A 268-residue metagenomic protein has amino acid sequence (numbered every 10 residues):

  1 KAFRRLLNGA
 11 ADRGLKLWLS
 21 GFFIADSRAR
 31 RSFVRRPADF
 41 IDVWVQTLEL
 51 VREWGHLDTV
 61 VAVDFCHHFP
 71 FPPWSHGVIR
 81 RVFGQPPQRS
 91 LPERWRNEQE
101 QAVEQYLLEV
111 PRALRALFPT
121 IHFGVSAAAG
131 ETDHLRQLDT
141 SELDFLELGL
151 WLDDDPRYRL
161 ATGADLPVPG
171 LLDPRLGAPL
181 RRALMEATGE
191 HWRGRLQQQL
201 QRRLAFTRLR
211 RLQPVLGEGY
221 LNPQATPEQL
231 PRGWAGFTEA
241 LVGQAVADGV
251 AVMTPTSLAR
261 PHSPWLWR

Functional and structural regions predicted by a protein language model:
K1, S27-E49, P73-R89, T140-W151 (+2 more regions): Aromatic- and acidic-residue-enriched segments that line the glycan-binding/catalytic groove of carbohydrate-active
K1-A2, L15, F22-D42, V61 (+4 more regions): N-terminal substrate-binding region of glycoside hydrolase catalytic domains
K1-D26, A38, L50, P92-G124 (+2 more regions): Aromatic-lined substrate-binding rim segments of carbohydrate-active enzymes
K1-D39, T47-L50, W54, D58-G77 (+1 more regions): Substrate-binding cleft and catalytic face of glycoside hydrolase catalytic domains, especially the flexible beta-alpha
G14-W18, T59-D64, T120-G124, D144-F145 (+2 more regions): Structural preference for beta-strand elements that scaffold enzyme active sites
F22-I24, F65-P70, A128-G130, W151-D153 (+2 more regions): Active-site beta-loop-alpha junctions enriched in small/polar residues
G84-P223: Glycoside hydrolase catalytic-domain groove-lining segments
W192-W267: Substrate-binding cleft of secreted/luminal carbohydrate-active enzymes
